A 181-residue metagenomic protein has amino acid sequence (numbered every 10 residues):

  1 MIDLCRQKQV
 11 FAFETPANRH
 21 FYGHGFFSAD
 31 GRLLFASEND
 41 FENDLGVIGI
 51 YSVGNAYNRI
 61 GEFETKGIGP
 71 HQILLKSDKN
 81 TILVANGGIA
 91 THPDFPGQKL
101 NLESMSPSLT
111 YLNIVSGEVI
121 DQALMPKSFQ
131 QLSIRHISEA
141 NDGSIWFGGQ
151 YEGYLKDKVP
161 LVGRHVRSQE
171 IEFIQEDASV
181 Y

Functional and structural regions predicted by a protein language model:
M1-E38: Blade-loop segments of beta-propeller domains
K8-F11, N58-G61, I120: A structural motif specific to WD40 beta-propellers
F13-N18, E62-G67, A123-Q130, I174-V180: Surface loop/turn motifs at the tips and blade-to-blade linkers of beta-strand repeat domains
R19-F26, I68-L75, Q130-I137, S179-Y181: Repeated scaffold domains used in trafficking and secretory/extracellular systems, primarily beta-propellers
S28-D30, K76-K79, A140-D142: Residue-level detector of Asp-centered blade-edge/turn motifs that repeat once per structural unit in beta-propeller
A36-F41, V84-M105, F147-V159: Short, conserved, GDST-rich strand-edge loop motifs in beta-rich repeat architectures
G46-N55, K99-S116, K158-Q169: Beta-propeller blade signature
K127-L161, V166-Y181: Beta-propeller domains
